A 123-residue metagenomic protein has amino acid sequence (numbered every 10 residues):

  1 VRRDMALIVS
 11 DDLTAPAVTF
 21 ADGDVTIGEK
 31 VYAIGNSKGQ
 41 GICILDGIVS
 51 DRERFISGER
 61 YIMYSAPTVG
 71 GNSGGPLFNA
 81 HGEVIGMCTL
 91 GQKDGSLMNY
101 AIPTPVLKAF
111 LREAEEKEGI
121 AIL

Functional and structural regions predicted by a protein language model:
V1, R52-E53, A80, M87-L90: Residue-level recognition of beta-strand microenvironments
V1-G35, G39-I42, S57-Y61, K117-L123: Conserved active-site neighborhood of the chymotrypsin/trypsin-like protease fold
A15-A17, S37, V84-L123: C-terminal cap/linker of serine protease catalytic domains
C43, G58, G71, S96: Exposed loop/turn and edge beta-strand positions of beta-sandwich/beta-sheet ligand-binding modules
I44-I48, P76: Residues located in well-ordered beta-strands
D51-M63, L111-E116: Short peripheral tails and domain-boundary helices/loops at the edges of structured domains
P67-C88: Catalytic nucleophile loop of clan PA
